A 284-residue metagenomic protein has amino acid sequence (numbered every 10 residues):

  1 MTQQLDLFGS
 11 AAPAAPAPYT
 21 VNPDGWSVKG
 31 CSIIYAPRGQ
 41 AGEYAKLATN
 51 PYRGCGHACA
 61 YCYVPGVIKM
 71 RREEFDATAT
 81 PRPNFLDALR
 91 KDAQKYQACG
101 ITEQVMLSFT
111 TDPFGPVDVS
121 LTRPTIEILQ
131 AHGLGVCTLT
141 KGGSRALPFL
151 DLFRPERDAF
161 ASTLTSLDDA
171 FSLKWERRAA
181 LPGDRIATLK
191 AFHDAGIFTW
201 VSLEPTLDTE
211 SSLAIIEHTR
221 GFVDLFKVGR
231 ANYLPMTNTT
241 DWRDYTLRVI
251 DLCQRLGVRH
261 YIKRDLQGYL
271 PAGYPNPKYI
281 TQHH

Functional and structural regions predicted by a protein language model:
T2-C31, Y35-A36, G196, D208-H284: Auxiliary Fe-S-binding modules of radical SAM enzymes
A15-A159, T165-A170, P182, A191-D194 (+2 more regions): Conserved Radical SAM active-site core
Q104-M106, G135-C137, A159-A161, F198-S202 (+2 more regions): Structural preference for beta-strand elements that scaffold enzyme active sites
T110-D112, K141-G143, T163-L167, E204-D208 (+2 more regions): Active-site beta-loop-alpha junctions enriched in small/polar residues
P124-T125, T188, S202, I215: Short, hydrophobic/aromatic alpha-helical segments in well-folded domains
D169-W175, L234-T237: A short acidic, helix-capping loop that chelates divalent metal ions and anchors anionic groups
K174-P182, P205: Short, surface-exposed loop/turn motifs that are enriched in glycine and acidic residues and include a nearby proline
G183-K190, E217: Internal, well-ordered alpha-helical scaffold/interface segments that support domain packing or protein-protein contacts
